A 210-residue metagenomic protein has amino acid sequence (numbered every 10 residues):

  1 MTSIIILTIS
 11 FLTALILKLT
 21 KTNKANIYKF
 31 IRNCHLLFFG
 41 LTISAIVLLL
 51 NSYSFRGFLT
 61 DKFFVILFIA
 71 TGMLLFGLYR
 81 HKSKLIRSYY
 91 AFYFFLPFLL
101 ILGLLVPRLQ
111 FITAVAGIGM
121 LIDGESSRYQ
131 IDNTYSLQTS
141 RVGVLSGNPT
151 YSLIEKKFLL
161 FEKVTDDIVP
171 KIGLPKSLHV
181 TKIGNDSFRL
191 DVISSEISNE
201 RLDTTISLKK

Functional and structural regions predicted by a protein language model:
M1-I6, S10, K29-H81: Membrane-embedded alpha-helical segments of integral membrane proteins
S3-N23: N-terminal signal-anchor/start-transfer transmembrane helix
I16-I27, H81-L85: Cytoplasmic membrane-interface regions of multi-pass membrane proteins
T20-T42, I183-F188: Membrane-associated alpha-helix detector
K24, N51-F55, S83, T113-G117: Juxtamembrane transmembrane-helix termini
L85-A116: Internal/C-terminal transmembrane anchor helices
F111-S136: Alpha-helical transmembrane signal-anchor/signal-peptide segments
G124, D132-T134, T139-K210: Extracytosolic and intramembrane catalytic regions of membrane-associated proteins in envelope/secretory systems
